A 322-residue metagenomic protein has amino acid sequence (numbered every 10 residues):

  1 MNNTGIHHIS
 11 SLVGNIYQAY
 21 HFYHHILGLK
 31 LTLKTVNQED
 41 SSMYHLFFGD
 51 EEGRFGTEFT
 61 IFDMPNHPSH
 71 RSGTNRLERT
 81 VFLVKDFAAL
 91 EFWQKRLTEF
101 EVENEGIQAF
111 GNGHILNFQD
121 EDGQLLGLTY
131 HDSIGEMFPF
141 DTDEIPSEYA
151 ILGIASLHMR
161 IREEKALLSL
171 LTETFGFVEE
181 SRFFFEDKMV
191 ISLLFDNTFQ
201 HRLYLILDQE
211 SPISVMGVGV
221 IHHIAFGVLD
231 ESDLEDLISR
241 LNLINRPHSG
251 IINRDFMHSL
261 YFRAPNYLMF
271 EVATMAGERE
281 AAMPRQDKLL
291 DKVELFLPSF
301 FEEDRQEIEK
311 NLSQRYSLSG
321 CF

Functional and structural regions predicted by a protein language model:
M1-T74, E78-F82, D86-Q94, F100-E103: Active-site-proximal cofactor/substrate-binding loop regions of enzyme domains
G5-G14, N66-R96, L116-Q119, G153-R162 (+2 more regions): Vicinal oxygen chelate
L12-F55, I107, N112, N117 (+1 more regions): Core segments of cupin and vicinal oxygen chelate
H21, H25, E91-K95, E99 (+4 more regions): Replace "anionic and nucleotidyl ligands
T35, E91-L152, F183-Y204, I244-F322: Vicinal oxygen chelate
G49-E51, F62-M64, H131, D208 (+1 more regions): Generic beta-structure capping elements
F62-N66, F140-D143, I206-S211: Short amphipathic beta-strand starts and helix->beta connectors
E148-E235, N242-P247: Surface-exposed interaction/gating patches
